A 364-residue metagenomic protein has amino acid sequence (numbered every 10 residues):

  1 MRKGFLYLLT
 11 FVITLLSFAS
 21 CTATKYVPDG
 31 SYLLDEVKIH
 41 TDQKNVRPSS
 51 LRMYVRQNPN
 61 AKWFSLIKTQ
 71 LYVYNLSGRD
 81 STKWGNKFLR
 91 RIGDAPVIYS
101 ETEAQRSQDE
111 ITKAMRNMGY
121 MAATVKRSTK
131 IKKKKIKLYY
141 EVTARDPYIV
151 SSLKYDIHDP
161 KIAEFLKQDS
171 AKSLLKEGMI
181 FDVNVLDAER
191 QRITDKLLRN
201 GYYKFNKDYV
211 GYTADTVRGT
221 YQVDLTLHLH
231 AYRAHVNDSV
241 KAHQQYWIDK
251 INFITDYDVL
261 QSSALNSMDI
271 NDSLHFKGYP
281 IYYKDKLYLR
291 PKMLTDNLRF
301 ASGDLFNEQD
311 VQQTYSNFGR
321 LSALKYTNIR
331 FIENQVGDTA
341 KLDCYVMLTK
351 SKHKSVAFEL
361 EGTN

Functional and structural regions predicted by a protein language model:
M1-L8: Bacterial N-terminal signal peptides that target proteins for export
I13-T14: Hydrophobic membrane-insertion alpha-helices, especially the h-region of bacterial N-terminal signal peptides
S17-S20: C-terminal motif of bacterial Sec signal peptides marking the signal peptidase cleavage site
T22-R320, T339-K341: Interaction-mediating elements
I162, L287-Y288, N307-N364: Gram-negative/organellar outer-membrane beta-barrel architecture
